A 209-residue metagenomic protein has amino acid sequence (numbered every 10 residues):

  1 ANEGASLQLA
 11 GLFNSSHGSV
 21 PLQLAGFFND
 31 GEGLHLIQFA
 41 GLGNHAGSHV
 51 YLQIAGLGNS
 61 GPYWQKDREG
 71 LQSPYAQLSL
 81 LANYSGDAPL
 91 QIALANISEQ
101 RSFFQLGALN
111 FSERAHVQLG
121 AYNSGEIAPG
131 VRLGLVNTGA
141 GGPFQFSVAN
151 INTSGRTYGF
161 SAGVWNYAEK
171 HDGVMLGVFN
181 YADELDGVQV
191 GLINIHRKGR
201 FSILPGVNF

Functional and structural regions predicted by a protein language model:
A1-F209: Surface-exposed, glycine- and small/polar-enriched segments that build interaction surfaces at terminal
